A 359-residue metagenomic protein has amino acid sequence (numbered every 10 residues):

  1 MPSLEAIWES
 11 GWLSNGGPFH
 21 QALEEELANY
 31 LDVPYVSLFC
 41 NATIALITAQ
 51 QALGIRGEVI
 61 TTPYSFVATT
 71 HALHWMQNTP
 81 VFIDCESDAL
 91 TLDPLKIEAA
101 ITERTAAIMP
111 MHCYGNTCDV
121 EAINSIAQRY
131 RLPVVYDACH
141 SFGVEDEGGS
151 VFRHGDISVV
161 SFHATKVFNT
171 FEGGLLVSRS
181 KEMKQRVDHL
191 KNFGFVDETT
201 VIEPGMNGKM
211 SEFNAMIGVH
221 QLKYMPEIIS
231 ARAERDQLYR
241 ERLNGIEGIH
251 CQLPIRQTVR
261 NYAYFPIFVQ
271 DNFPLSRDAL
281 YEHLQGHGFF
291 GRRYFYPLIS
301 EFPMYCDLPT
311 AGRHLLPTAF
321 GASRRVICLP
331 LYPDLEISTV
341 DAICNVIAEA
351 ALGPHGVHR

Functional and structural regions predicted by a protein language model:
M1-L13, G286, P330: N-terminal "arm"/small-domain region of PLP-dependent enzymes with the aminotransferase-like
W12, G16-E58, Y64, A72-W75 (+2 more regions): Phosphate-binding glycine-rich loop
P18-E26, Y30-V36, L95, A107-M111 (+4 more regions): PLP-dependent aminotransferase class I/II
S37, I60, V81, V134-V135 (+3 more regions): Structural detector of well-ordered beta-strand residues that form the stable sheet scaffold of enzyme domains
Q51-R129, P133-A138, E145: PLP-dependent aminotransferase-like
T91-A100, R104, G149-S158, V340-A350: A short alpha/beta connector and helix-capping loop motif
Y136-T170, D197-I202: Conserved active-site segment immediately N-terminal to the catalytic lysine that forms the internal aldimine
R153-H189, E212: Active-site PLP attachment segment
